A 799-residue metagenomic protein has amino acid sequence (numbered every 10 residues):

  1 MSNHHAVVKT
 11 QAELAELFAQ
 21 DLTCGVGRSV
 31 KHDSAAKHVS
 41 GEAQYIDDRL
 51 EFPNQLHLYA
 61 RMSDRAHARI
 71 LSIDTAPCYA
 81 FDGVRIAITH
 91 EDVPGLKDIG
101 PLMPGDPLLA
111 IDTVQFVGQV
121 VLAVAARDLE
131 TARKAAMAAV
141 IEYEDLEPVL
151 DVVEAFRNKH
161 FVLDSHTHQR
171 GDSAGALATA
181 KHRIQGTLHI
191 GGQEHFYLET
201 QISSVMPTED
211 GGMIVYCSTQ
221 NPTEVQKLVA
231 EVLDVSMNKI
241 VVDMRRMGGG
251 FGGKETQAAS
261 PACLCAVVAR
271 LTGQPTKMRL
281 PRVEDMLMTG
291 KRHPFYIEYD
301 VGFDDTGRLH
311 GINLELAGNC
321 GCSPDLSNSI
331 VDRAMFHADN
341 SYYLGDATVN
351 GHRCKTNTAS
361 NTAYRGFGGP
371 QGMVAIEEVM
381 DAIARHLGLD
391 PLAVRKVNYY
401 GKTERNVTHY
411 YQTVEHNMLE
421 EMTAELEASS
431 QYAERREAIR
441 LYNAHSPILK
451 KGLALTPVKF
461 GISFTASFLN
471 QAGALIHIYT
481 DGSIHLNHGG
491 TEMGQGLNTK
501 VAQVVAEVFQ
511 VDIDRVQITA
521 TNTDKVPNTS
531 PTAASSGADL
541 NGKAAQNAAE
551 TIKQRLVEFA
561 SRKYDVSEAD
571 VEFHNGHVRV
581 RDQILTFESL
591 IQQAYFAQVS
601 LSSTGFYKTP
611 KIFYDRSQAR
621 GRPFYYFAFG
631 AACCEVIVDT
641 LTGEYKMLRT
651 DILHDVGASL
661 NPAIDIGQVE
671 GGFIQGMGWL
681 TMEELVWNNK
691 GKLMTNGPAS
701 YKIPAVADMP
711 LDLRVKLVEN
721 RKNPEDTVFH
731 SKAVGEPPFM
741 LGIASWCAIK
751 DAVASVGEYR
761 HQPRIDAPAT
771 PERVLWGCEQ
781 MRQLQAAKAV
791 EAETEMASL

Functional and structural regions predicted by a protein language model:
M1-S165, R183-G186, L271: Flexible, low-hydrophobicity surface segments
H4-V7, H90-E91, D234-K239, A269-T276 (+4 more regions): C-terminal catalytic domains of large/alpha subunits in multi-subunit enzymes
R28, D33-G41, H166-S203, P294-V379 (+5 more regions): Glycine-rich loop/linker segments at domain edges
D33-K37, L58, M137-E144, L150 (+8 more regions): Extended active-site and interfacial segments that coordinate phosphate-rich ligands in large catalytic machineries
A43, I202-P207, Y296-D305, G311-L316 (+6 more regions): Short beta-strand elements
R127, Q274-C320, K543-E572, G576: Phosphate/diphosphate-binding loops
V153-L233, Y399-S483, M694-D708, D712-K716: Helix-loop-helix junctions that connect adjacent transmembrane helices in secondary transporters/permeases, recognized
G248-G273, K277-R279, L497-V505: Thiamine diphosphate
